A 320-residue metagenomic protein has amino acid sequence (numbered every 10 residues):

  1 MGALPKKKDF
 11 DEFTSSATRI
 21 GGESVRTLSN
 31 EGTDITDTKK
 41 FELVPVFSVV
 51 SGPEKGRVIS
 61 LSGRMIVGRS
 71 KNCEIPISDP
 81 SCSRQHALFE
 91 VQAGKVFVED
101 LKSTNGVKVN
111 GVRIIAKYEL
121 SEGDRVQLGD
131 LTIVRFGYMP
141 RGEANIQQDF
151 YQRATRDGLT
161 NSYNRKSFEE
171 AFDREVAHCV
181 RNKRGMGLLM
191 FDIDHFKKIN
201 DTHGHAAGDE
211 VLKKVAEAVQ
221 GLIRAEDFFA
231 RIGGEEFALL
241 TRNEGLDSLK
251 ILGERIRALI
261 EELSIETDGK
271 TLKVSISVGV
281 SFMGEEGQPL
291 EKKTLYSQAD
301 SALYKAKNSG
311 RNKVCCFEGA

Functional and structural regions predicted by a protein language model:
M1-S78: Intrinsically disordered, low-complexity acidic Ser/Thr-rich regulatory segments
E54-D130: Forkhead-associated
K108-T155, R165: C-terminal boundary/linker segments immediately following FHA domains
F150-E170, F191-H205, K213: Conserved nucleotide-binding and Mg2+-coordinating catalytic segments in signaling enzymes
T160, L189-D192, G234, A299: Conserved metal-coordinating catalytic motifs of nucleotidyl cyclase and c-di-GMP turnover enzymes
R165-R184, A216-R224, R242: Short regulatory alpha-helical coupling segments that immediately precede and/or link into cyclic nucleotide signaling
F228-R231: A short pre-motif secondary-structure segment
K250, M283-A320: Catalytic-core segments of nucleotide cyclases and related cyclic-nucleotide turnover enzymes
